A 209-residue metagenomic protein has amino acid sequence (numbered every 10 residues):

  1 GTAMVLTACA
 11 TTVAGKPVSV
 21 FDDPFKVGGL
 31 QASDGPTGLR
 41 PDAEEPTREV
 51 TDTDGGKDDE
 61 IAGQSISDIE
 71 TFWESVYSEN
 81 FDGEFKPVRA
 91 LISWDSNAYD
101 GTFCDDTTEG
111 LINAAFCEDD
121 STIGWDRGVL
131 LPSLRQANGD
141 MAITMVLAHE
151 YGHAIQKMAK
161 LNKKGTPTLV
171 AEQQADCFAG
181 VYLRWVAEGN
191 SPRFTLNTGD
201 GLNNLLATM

Functional and structural regions predicted by a protein language model:
V5-A8: C-terminal motif of bacterial Sec signal peptides marking the signal peptidase cleavage site
A10-F103: A metal-dependent hydrolase signature that marks the N-terminal structural subdomain at the beginning of catalytic folds
K16-P17, D95-G124: Catalytic zinc-binding patch centered on the HExxH motif and its immediate surroundings that defines zinc-dependent
G56-D59, L161-D176: Active-site metal-coordination segments of metallo-dependent hydrolases
E74, L169-W185: An active-site-proximal "capping" alpha-helix that borders the catalytic cofactor pocket
G128-M145, K163-L169: Short pre-active-site segment immediately N-terminal to the catalytic Zn-binding motif
Y151-P167, V181-A187: Catalytic Zn2+-binding segment of zinc metalloproteases
V186-M209: Long, well-structured alpha-helical subdomains associated with metal-dependent extracellular/ecto-lumenal hydrolases
